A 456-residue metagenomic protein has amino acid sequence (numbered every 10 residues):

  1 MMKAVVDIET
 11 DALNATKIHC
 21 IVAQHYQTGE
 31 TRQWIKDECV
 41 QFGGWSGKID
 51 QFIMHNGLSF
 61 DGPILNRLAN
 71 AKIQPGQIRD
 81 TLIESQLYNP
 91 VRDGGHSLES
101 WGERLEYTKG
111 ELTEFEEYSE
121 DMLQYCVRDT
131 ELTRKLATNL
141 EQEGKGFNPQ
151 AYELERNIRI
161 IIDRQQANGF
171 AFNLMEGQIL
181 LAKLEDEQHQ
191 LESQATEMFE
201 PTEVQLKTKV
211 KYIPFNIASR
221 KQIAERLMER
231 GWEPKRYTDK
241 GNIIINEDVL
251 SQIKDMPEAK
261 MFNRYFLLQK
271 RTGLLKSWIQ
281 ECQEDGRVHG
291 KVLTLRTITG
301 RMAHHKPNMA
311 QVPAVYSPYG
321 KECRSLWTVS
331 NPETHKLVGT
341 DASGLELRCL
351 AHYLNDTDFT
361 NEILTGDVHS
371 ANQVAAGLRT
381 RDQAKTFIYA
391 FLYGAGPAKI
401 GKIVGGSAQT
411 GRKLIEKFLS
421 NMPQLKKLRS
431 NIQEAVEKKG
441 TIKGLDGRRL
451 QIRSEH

Functional and structural regions predicted by a protein language model:
M1-E9, L13-N14, V22, G29 (+10 more regions): Conserved "right-hand" nucleotidyltransferase catalytic core of DNA-directed polymerases
K3-V5, Q51-F52, G76, L337: Hydrophobic "anchor" residues on beta-strands that sit immediately upstream of conserved functional sites
N14-H19, A23-G44, D50-G144, Y152-I162 (+1 more regions): Active-site-proximal helix-loop-helix substrate-binding element of RNase H-like nuclease domains
T16-V22, G339, E346-A376: Metal-dependent catalytic core segments for phosphate chemistry
I21, L58-A71, Q86-Y88, A224-G231 (+1 more regions): Short active-site loop/helix that positions an aromatic residue
K72-P75, H189, W232-T238, L354-G366: Cytochrome P450 catalytic domain signature, combining two hallmark sequence patches
G366-R379, R448-H456: Generic long, charged, amphipathic alpha-helical segments
Q383-Y393: Short, amphipathic alpha-helical "recognition" segments used to contact nucleic acids or chromatin
